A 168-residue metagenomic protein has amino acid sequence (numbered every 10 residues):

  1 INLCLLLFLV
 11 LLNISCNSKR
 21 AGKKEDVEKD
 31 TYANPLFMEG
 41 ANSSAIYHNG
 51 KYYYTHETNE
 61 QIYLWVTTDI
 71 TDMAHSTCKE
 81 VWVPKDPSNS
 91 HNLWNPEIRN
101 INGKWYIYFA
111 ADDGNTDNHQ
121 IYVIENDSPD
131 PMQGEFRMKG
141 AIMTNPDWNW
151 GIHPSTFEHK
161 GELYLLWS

Functional and structural regions predicted by a protein language model:
I1-K24: Bacterial Sec-dependent N-terminal signal peptides
C16-S168: Carbohydrate-active catalytic/glycan-binding domains of CAZyme proteins, especially the secreted or lumenal ectodomains
